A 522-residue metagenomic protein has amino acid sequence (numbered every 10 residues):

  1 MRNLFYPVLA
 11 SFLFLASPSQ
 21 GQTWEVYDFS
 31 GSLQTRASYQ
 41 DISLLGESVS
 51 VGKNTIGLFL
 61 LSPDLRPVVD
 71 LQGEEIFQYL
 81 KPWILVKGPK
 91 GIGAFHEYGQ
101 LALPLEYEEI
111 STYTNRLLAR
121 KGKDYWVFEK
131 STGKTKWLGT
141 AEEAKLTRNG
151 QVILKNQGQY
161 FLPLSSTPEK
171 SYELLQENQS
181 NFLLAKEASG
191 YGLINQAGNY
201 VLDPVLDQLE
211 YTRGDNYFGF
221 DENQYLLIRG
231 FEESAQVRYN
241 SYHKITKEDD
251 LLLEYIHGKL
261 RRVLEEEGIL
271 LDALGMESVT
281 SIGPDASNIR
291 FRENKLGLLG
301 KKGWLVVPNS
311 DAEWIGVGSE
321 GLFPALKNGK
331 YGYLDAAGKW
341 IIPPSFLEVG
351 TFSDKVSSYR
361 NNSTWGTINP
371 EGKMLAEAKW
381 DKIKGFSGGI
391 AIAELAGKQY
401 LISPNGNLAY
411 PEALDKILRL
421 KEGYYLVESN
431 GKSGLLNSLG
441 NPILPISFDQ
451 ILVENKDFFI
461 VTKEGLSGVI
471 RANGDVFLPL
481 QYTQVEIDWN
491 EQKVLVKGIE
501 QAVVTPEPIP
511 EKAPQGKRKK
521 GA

Functional and structural regions predicted by a protein language model:
M1-F5: Positively charged n-region of N-terminal signal peptides that target proteins for export
Y6-A16: Bacterial N-terminal signal peptides
G21-A522: Residue-level detector of conserved, function-critical positions
